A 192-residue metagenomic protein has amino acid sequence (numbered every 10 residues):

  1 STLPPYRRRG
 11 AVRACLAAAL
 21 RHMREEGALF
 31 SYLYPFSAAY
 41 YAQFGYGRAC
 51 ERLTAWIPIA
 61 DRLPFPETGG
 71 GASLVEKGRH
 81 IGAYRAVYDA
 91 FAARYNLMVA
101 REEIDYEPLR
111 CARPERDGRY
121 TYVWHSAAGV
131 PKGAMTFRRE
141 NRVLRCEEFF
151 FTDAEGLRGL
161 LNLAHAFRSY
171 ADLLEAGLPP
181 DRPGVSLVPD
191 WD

Functional and structural regions predicted by a protein language model:
Y6, G10-A18, E155-G159: Conserved acetyl-CoA pyrophosphate-binding loop and the N-cap/start of the following alpha-helix in GNAT-like
Y6, M23, A164: Hydrophobic pocket-lining residues that define ligand/cofactor binding sites across diverse proteins
R13-C15, E26, C50, V75 (+1 more regions): Hydrophobic/basic alpha-helical segments enriched in Actinobacteria
L16, R21-P35, R168-P180: Conserved GNAT acetyl-CoA-binding A-motif
R24-L29, P35-T54, D181-D192: Conserved active-site alpha-helix within GNAT-family acetyltransferase domains
R48-T68, A72-V75: Flexible glycine-/small-residue-enriched beta->alpha junction loops that bind anionic phosphate/pyrophosphate groups
P66-D192: Intrinsically disordered, low-complexity, positively biased terminal segments
